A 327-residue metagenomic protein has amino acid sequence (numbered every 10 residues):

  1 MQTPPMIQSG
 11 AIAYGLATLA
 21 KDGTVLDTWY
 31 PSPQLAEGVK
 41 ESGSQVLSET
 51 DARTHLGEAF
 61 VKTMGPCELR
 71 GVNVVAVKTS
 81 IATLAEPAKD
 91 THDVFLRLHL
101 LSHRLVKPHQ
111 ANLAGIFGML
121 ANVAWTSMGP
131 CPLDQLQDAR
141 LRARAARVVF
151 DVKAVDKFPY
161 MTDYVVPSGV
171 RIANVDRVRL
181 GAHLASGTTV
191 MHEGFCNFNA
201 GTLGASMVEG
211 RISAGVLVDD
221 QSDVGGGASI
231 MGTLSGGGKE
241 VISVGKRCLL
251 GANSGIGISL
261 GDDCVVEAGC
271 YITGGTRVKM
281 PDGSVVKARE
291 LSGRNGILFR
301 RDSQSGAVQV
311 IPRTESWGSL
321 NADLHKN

Functional and structural regions predicted by a protein language model:
M1-P167, S292-N327: Terminal amphipathic alpha-helical/low-complexity segments used for targeting or macromolecular assembly
D163-Y164, D176, A252, S284-V286: A generic local structural motif
V170, D176-V178, A182-L184, T188-V190 (+8 more regions): A structural motif detector for beta-strand N-caps
E240-G245, R289-G293: Glycine-rich, flexible loop segments associated with nucleotide phosphate handling
G261-D263, V278-K279, R313-T314: Composition- and surface-driven signal marking solvent-exposed, interaction-prone regions in large proteins
G275-E290: A conserved acidic, glycine/proline-rich C-terminal tail/linker
